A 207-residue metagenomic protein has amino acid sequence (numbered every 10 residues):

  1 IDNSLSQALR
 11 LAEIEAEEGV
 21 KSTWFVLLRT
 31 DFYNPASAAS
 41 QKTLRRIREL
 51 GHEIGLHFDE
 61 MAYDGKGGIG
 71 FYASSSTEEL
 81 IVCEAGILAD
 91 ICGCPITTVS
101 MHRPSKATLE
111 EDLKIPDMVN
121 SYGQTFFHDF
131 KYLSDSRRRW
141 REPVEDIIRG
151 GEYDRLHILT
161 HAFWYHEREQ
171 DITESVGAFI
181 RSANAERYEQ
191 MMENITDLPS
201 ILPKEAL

Functional and structural regions predicted by a protein language model:
I1-G51, M61, G65-L207: Terminal accessory/targeting
